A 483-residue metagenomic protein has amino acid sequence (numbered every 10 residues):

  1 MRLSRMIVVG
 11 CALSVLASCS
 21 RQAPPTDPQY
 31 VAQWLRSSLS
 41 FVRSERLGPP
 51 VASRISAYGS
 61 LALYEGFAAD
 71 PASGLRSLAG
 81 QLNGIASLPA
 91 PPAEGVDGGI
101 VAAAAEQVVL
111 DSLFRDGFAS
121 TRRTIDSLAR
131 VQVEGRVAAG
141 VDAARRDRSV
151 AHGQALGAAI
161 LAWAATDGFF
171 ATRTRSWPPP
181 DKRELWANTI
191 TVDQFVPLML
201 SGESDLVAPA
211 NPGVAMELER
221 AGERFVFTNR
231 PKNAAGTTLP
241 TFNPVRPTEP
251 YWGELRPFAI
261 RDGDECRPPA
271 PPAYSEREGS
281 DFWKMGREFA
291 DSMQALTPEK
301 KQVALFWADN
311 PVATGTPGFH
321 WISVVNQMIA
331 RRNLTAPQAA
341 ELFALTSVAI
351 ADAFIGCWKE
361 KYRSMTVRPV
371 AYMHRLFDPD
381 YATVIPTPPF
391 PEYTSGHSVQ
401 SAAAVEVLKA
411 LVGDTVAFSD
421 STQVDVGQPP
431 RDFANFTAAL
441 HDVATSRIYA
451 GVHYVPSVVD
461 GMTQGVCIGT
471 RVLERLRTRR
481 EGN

Functional and structural regions predicted by a protein language model:
M1-V8: Bacterial N-terminal signal peptides that target proteins for export
V15-S18: C-terminal motif of bacterial Sec signal peptides marking the signal peptidase cleavage site
S20-N483: Acidic/polar surface patches and capping/hinge elements
